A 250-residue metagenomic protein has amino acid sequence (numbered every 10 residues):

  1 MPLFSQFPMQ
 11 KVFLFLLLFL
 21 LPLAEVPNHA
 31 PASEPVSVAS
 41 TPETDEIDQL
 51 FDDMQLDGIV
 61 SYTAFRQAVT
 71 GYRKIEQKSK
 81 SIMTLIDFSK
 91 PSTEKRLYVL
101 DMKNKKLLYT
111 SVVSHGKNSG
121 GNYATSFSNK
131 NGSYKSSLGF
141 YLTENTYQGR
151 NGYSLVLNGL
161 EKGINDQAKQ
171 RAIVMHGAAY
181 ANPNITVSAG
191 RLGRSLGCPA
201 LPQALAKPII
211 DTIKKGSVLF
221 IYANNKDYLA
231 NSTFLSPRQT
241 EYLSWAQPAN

Functional and structural regions predicted by a protein language model:
M1-V36: Bacterial Sec-dependent N-terminal signal peptides
A30-L196, Q203-S217, K226-N250: Cell wall/extracellular polymer interaction/catalysis modules
F220-Y222: C-terminal, well-folded lobe of enzymatic/effector domains
